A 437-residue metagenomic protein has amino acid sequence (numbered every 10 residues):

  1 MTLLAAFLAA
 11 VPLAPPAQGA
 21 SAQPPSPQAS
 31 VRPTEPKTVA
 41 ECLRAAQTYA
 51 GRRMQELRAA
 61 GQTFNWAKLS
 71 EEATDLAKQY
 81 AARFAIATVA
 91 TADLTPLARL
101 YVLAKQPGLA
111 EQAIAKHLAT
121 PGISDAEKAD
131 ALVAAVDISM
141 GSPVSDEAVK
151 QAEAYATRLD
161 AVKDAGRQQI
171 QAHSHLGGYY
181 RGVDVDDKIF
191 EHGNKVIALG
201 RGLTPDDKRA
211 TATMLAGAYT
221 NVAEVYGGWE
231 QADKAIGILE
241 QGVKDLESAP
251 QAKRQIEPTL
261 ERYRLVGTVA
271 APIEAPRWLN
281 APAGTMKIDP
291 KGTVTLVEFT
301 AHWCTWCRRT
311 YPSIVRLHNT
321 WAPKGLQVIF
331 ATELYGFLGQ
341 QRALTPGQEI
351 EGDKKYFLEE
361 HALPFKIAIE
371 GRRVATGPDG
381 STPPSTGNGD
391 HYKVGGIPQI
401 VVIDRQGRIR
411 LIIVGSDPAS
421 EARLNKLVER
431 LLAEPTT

Functional and structural regions predicted by a protein language model:
A17-A92: N-terminal leader/linker segments that initiate helical-solenoid repeat arrays
R32-P33, L76-A90, L118-K128, T157-R167 (+1 more regions): Flexible helix-coil transition and linker loops at the boundaries of alpha-helical arrays
A45, P96-L97, A135, Q169 (+3 more regions): Structural register within alpha-helical repeat arrays
Q62-K78, V102-A115, G141-A154, V185-R201: Helix-turn-helix repeat elements of alpha-solenoid scaffolds
G228-P276, I288-K291: N-proximal helix/coil linker or "cap" segments that precede and/or mark the start of modular domains
G284-T310, I314, V328: Short active-site neighborhood of thiol/selenol oxidoreductases, capturing the structured segment around
D289, H361-L363, I369-L427: Thiol/disulfide oxidoreductase modules built on the thioredoxin-like
R309-L363, A368-S385: Structural microenvironment flanking redox-active thiols in thiol-disulfide oxidoreductases
